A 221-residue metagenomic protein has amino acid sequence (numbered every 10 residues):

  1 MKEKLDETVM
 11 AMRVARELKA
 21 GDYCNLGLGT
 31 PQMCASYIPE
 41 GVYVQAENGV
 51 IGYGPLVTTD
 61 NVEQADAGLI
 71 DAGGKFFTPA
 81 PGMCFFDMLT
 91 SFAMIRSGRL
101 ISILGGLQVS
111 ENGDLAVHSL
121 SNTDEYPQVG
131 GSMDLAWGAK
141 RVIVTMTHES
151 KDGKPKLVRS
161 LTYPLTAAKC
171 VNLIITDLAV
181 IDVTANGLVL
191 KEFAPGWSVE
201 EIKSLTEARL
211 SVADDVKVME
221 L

Functional and structural regions predicted by a protein language model:
M1-A80: N-terminal active-site beta-alpha-beta segment that forms phosphate/nucleotide-binding and substrate-recognition loops
K2-V9, T59-L221: Conserved phosphate- and dinucleotide-binding cores of soluble alpha/beta proteins, encompassing both enzyme active
